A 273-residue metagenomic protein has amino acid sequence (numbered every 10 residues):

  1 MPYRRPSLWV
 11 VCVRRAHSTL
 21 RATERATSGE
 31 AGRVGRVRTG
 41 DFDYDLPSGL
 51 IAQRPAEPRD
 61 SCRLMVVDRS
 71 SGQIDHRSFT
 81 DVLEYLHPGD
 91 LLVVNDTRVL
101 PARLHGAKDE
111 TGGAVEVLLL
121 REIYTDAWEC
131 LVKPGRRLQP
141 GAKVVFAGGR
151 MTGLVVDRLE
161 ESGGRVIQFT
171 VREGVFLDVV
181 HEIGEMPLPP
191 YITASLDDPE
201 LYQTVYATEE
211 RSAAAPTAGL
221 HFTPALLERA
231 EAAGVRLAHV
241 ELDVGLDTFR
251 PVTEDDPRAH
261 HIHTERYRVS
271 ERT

Functional and structural regions predicted by a protein language model:
T23, T27-G29: Compositionally biased, low-complexity peptide segments typical of secreted/host-interacting small proteins
G32-T273: Surface-exposed, charge/polar-rich loops and edge strands
